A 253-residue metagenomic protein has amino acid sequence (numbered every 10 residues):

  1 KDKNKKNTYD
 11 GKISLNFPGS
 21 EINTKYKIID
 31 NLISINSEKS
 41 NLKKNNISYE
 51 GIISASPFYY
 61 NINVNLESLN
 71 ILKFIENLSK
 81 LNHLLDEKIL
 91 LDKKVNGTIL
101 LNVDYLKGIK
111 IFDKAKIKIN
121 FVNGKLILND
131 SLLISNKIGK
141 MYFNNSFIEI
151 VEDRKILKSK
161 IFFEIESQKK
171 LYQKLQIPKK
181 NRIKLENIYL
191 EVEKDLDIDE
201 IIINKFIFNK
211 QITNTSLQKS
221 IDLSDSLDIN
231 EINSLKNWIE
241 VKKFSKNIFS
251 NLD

Functional and structural regions predicted by a protein language model:
K1-D253: Membrane-proximal interfacial segments on either side of biological membranes
